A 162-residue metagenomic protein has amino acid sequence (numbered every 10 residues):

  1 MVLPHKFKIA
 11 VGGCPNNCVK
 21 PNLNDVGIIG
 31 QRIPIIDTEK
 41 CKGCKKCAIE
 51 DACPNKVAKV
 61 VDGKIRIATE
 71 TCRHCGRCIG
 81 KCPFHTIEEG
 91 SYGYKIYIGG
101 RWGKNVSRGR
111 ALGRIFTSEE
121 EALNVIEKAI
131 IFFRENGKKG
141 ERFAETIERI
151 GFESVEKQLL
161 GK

Functional and structural regions predicted by a protein language model:
M1, H85, K128, F132-K139 (+1 more regions): Change "in soluble alpha/beta enzymes" to "in soluble alpha/beta proteins
M1-F7, V61, E135-R149: Flexible, glycine/charged-enriched surface loops at secondary-structure junctions
M1-K46, A52, E70-R73: Small-residue-enriched alpha-helical segments and adjacent helix-cap loops that form tight helix-helix packing
H5-F7, N24-V26, G63, Y92-Y94 (+1 more regions): Structural beta-strand/beta-sheet cores of well-ordered domains, especially the beta-sheet scaffolds that support
C18-N24, R77, I147-K162: Short glycine/threonine-rich loop-to-helix capping motif typified by GTGT followed within a few residues by an Asp-Pro
D25-G30, Y94-W102: Short beta-strand elements
K46-R66, R77-G93: Iron-sulfur cluster-binding cysteine motifs and their immediate structural context in ferredoxin-like electron-transfer
Y92, G100-G137: A hydrophobic, small-residue-rich beta->alpha segment in the mid-to-C-terminal subdomain of diverse proteins
